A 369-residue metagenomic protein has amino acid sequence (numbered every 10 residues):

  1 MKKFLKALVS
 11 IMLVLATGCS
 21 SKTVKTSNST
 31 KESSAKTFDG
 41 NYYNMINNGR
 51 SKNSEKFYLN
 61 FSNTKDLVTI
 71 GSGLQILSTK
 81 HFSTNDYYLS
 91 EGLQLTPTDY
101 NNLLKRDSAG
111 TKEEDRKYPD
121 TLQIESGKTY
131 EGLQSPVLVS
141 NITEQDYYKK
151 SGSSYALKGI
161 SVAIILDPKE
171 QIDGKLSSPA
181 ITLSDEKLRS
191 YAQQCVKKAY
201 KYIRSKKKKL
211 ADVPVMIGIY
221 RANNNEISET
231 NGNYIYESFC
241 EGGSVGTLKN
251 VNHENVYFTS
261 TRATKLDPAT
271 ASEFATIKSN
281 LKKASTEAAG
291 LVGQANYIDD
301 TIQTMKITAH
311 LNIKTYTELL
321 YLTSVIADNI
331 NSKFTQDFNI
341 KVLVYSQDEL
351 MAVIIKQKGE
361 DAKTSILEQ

Functional and structural regions predicted by a protein language model:
K2-S10: Sec-dependent signal peptide recognition, specifically the positively charged N-region followed immediately by
L15-G18: C-terminal motif of bacterial Sec signal peptides marking the signal peptidase cleavage site
S20-K22: Bacterial signal peptide processing site
D39-Y148: Post-signal peptide N-terminal segment of secreted/secretory-pathway proteins
S135-E170, S285-L311: Short edge beta-strands and adjacent turn/loop segments
T182-K209, T317-N339: Short, non-transmembrane amphipathic alpha-helical segments
D185-A289, N296-I298: Acidic, serine/threonine- and glycine-rich low-complexity intrinsically disordered segments that serve as flexible
R262-D267, F274-Q369: Hydrophilic extracytoplasmic domains
